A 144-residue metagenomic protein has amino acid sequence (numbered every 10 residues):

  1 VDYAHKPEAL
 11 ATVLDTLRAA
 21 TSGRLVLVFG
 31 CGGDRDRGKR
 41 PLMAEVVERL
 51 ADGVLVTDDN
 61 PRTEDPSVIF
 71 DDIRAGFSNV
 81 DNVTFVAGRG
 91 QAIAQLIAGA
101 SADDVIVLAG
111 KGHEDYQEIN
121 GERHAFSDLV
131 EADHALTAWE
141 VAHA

Functional and structural regions predicted by a protein language model:
V1-A144: ATP-dependent carboxylate-amine ligase
